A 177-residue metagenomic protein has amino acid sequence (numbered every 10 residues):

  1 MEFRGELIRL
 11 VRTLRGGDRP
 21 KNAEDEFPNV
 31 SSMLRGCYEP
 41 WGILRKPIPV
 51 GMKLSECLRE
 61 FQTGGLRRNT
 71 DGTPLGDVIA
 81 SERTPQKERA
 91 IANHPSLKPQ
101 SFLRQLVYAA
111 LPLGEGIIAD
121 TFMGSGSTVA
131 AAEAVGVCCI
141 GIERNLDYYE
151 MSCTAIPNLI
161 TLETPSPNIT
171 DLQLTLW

Functional and structural regions predicted by a protein language model:
M1-L162, L176-W177: Core catalytic lobe of class I
N168-W177: Acidic, low-complexity intrinsically disordered tails
